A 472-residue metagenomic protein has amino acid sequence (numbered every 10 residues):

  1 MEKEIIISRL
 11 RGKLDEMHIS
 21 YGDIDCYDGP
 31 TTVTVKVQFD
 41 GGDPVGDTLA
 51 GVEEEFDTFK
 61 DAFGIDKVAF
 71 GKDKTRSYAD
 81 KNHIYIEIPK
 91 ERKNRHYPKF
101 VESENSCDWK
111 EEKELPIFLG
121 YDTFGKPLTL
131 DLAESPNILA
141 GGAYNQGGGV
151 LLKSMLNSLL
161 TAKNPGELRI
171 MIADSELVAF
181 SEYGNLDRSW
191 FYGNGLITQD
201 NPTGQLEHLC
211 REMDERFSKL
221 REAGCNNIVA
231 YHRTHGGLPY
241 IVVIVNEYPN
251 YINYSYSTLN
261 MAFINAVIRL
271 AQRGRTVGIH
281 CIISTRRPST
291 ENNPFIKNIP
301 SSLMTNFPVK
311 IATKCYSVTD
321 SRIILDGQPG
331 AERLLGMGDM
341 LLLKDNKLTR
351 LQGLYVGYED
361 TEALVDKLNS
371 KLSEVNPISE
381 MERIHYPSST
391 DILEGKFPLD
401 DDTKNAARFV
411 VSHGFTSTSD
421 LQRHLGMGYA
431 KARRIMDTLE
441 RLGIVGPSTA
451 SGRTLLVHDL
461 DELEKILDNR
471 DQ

Functional and structural regions predicted by a protein language model:
M1-D23, K367-F397: Charged, low-hydrophobicity low-complexity segments
E2, R9-G41, D47-G51, T58-D61 (+10 more regions): P-loop NTPase catalytic phosphate-binding loop
I65-A69, V375: Flexible helix-coil linker/hinge segments at domain or subdomain boundaries
F217, L368, L372, L467-D471: C-terminal alpha-helix/helix-terminus motif
I228-G236: Conserved alpha-helical scaffold flanking the Walker A/P-loop in AAA+ ATPase domains
I228-V229, S379-E382, A450-L456: Conserved C-terminal helix/linker of AAA+ ATPases
P387-Q472: C-terminal intrinsically disordered, low-complexity extensions immediately downstream of enzyme catalytic cores
